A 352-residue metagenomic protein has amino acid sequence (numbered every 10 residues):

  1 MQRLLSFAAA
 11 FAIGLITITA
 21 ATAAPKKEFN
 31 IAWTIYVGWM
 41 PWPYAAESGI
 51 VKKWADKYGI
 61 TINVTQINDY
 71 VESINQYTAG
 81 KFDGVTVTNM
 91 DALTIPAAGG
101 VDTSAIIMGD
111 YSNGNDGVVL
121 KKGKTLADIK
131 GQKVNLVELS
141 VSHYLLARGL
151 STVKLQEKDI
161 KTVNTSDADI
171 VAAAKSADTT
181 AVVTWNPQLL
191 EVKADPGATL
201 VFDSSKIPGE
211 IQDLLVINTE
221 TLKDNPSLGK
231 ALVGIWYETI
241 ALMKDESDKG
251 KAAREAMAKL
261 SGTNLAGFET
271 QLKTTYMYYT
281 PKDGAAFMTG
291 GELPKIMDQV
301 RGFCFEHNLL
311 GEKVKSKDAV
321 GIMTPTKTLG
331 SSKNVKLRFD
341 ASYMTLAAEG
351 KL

Functional and structural regions predicted by a protein language model:
M1-A8: Bacterial N-terminal signal peptides that target proteins for export
A8-T17: Bacterial N-terminal signal peptides
A24-T165, T180-N186, G209, K351-L352: Short, glycine-/small- and polar/acidic-enriched structural segments that line small-molecule recognition paths
P43, L93, A147, L190 (+3 more regions): Predominant activation on well-ordered alpha-helical scaffold segments within soluble catalytic domains
V64, Y77, V85, I129 (+7 more regions): Mature, folded catalytic cores of secreted/periplasmic enzymes
T162, A168-L265: Pocket-lining segment of extracytoplasmic ligand-binding domains
K223-K313: Secondary-structure end/capping motifs
V300-L352: Conserved C-terminal helix/tail region of periplasmic/extracytoplasmic solute-binding proteins
